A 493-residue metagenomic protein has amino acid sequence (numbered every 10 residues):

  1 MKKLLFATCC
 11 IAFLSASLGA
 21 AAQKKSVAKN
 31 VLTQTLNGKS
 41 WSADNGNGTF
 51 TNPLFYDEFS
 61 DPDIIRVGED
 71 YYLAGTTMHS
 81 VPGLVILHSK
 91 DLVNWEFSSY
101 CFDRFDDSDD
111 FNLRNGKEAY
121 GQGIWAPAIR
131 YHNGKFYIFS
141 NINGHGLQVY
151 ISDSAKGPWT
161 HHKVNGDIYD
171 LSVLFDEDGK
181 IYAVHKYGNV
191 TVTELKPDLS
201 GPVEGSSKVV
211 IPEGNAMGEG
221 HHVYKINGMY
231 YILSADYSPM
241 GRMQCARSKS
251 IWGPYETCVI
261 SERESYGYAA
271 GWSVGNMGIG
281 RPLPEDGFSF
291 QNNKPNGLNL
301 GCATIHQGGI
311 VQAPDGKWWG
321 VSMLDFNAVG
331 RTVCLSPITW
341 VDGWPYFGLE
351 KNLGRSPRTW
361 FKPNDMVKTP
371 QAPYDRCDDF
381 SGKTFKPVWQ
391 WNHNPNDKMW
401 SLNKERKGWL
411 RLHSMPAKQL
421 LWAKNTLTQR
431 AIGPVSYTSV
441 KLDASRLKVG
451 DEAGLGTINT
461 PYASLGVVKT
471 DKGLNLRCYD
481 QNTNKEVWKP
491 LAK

Functional and structural regions predicted by a protein language model:
M1-K25: Bacterial Sec-dependent N-terminal signal peptides
Q23-K493: Carbohydrate-active catalytic/glycan-binding domains of CAZyme proteins, especially the secreted or lumenal ectodomains
